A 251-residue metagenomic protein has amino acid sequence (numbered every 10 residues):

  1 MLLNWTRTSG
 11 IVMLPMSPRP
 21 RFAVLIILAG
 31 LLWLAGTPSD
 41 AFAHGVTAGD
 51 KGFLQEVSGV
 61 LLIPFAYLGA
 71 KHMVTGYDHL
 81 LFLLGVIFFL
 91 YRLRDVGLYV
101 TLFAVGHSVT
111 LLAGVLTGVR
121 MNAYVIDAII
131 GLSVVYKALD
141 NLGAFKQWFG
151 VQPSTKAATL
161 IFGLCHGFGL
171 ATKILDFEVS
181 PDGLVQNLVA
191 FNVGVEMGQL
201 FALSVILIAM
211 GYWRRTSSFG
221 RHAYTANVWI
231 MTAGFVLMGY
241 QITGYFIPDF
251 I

Functional and structural regions predicted by a protein language model:
L2, V12-T75, V151, I242-I251: Histidine-/acidic- and/or cysteine-rich, low-complexity loops and terminal segments associated with membrane
K71-F250: Hydrophobic alpha-helical transmembrane segments in multi-pass membrane proteins
